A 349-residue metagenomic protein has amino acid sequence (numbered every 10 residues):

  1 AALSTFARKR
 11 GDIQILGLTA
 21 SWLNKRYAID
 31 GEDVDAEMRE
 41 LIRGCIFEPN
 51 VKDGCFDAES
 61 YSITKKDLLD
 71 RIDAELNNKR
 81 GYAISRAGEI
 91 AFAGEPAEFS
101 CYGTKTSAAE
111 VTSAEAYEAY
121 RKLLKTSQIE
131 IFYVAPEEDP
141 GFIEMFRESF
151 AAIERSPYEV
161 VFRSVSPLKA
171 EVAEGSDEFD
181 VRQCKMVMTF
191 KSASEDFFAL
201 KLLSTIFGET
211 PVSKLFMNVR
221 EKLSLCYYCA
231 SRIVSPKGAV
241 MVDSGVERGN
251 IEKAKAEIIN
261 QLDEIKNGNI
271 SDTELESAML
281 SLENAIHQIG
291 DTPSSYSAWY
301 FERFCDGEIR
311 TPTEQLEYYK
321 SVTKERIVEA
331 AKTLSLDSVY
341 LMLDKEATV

Functional and structural regions predicted by a protein language model:
A1-E48, G81-G103, Q128-V134, M188-A193 (+3 more regions): M16 family metallopeptidases and their MPP-like homologs
E48-D73, Y158-L168, N260-I289: Acidic/histidine-enriched alpha-helical segments
L68-L69, D73-L76, A87, A91: Glycine-rich, mobile lid/loop segments that gate access to catalytic sites or pores
L69-A74, E171-K185, E283-S294: Short, low-order "capping/linker" segments at domain edges
A97-S107, K122-A193, V349: An aromatic/glycine/proline-enriched structural segment found at the starts of mature extracellular/organellar domains
Q183-K185, D196-E209: A conserved active-site cap/scaffold subdomain adjacent to cofactor or substrate pockets
T323-K332: Low-complexity, intrinsically disordered Gly/Pro/Thr-rich segments
